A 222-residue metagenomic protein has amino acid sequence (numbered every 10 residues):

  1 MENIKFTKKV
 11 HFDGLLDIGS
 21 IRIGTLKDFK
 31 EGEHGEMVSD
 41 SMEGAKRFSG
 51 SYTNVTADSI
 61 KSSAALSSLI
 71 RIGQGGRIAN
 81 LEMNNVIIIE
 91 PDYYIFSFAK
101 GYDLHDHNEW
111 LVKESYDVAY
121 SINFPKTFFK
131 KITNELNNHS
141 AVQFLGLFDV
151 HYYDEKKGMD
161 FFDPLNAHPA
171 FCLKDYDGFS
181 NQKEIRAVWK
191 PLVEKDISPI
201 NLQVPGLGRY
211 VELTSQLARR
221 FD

Functional and structural regions predicted by a protein language model:
M1-D222: NAD-dependent ADP-ribosyltransferases
